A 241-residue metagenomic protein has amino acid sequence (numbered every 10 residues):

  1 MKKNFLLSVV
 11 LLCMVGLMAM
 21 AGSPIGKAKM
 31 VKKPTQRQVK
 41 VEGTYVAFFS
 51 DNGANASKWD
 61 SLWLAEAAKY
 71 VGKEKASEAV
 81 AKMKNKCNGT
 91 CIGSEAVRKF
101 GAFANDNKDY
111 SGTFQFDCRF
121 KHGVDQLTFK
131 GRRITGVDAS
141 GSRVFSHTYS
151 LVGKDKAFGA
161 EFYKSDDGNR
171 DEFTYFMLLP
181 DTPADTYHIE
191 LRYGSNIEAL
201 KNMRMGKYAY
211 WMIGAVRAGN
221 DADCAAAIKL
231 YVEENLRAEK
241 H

Functional and structural regions predicted by a protein language model:
M1-F5: Positively charged n-region of N-terminal signal peptides that target proteins for export
S8-L17: Bacterial N-terminal signal peptides
A19-G22, G26-A28: Boundary at the C-terminal end of the N-terminal hydrophobic targeting segment
G26, D51, F100-H241: Calycin-type beta-barrel ligand-binding domains and close structural analogs
K27-V46: N-terminal helix-cap/turn-to-beta initiation motif at the start of protein domains
S50-C87: Internal, charge-rich low-complexity segments
K86-C91, V97: Extended, polar beta-sheet/loop recognition surfaces of beta-rich domains that mediate binding to diverse ligands
